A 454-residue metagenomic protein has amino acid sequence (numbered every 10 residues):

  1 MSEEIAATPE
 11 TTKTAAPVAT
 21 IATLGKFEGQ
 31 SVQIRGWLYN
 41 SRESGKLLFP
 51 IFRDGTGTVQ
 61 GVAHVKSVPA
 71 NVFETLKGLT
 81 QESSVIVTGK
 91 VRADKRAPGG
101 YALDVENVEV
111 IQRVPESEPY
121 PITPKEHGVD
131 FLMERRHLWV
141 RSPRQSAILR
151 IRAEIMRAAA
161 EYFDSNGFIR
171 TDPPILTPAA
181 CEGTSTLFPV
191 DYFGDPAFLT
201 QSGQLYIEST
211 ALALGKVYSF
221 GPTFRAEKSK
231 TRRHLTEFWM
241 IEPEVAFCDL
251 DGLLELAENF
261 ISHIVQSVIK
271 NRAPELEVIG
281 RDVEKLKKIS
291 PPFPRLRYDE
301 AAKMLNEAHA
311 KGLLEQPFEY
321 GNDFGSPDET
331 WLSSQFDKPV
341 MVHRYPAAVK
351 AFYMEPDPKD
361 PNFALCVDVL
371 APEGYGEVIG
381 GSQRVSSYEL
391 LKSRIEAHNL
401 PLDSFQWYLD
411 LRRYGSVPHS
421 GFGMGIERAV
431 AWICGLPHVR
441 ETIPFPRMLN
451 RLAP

Functional and structural regions predicted by a protein language model:
S2-A246, A431: Class II aminoacyl-tRNA synthetase-like tRNA-binding/catalytic domains
P17, Y101, R152, M156 (+17 more regions): Active-site-proximal structural scaffolding
G45-K46, L250-G252, H309-K311: Short amphipathic alpha-helical segments with coiled-coil-like heptad repeat character
L79, E154-N166, S202-L205, S209 (+12 more regions): Generic, well-ordered alpha-helical scaffold segments in large soluble proteins
N107, E300, R428: Ca2+-coordinating acidic residues in Ca2+-binding motifs
Q145, L149, A197-T200, T210 (+6 more regions): Hydrophobic alpha-helical scaffolding
P173, A180-T186, N259-G374, A397-V417: Metal-assisted phosphate- and nucleotidyl-transfer catalytic regions
L212-P222, T231, L235-D249, I264 (+1 more regions): TRNA-recognition modules of translation machinery and tRNA-sensing kinases, especially anticodon-binding
